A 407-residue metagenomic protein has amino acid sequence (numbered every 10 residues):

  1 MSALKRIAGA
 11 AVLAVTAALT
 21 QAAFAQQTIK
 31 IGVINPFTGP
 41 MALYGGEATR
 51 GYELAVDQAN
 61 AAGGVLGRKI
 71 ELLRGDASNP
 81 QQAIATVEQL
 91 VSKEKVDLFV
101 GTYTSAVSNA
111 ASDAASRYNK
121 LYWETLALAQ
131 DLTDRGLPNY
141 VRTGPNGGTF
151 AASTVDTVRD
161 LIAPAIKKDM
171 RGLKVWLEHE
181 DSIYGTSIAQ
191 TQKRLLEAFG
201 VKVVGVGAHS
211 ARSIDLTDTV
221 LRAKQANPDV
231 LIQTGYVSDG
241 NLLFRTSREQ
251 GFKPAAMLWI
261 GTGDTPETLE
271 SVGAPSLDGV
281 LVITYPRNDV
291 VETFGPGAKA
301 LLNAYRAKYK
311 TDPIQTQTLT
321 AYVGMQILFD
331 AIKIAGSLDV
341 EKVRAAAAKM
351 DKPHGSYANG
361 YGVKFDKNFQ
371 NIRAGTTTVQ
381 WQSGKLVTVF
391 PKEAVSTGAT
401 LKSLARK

Functional and structural regions predicted by a protein language model:
S2-A10, F24-K407: Extracytosolic ligand-binding ectodomains
G9-T20: Bacterial N-terminal signal peptides
